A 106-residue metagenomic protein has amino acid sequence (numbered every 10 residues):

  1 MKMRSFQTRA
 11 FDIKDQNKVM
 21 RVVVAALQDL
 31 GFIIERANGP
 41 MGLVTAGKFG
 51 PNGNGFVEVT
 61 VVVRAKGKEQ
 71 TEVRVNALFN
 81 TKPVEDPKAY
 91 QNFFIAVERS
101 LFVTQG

Functional and structural regions predicted by a protein language model:
M1-G106: Ser/Thr-rich, low-complexity intrinsically disordered terminal regions
